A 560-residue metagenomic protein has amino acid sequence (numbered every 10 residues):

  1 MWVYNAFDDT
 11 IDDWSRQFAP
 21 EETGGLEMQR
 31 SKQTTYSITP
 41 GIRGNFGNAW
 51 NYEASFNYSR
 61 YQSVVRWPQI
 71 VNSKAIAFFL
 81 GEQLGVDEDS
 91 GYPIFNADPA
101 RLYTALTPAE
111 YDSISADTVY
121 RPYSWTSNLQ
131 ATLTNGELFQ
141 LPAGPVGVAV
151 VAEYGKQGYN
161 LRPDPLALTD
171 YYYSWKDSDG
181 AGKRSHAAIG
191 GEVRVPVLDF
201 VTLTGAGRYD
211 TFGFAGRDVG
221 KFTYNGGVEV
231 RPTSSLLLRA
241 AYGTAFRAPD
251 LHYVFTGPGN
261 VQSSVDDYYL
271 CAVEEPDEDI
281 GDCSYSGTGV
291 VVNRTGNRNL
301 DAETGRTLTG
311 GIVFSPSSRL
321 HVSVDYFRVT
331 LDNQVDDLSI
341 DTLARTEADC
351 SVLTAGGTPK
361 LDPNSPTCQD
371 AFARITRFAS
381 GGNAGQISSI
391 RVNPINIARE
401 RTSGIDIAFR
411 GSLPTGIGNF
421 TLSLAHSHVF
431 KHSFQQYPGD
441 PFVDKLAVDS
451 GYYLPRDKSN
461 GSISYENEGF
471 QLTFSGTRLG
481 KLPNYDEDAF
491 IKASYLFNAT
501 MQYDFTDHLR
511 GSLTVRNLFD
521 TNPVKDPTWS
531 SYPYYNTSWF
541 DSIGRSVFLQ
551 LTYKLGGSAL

Functional and structural regions predicted by a protein language model:
M1-R184, R247-N299, D325-T402, L446-S450: Surface-exposed, low-complexity loop segments enriched in small/polar and acidic residues
Y36-P40, S127-A131, A187-V193, G207 (+7 more regions): Hydrophobic, lipid-facing positions within transmembrane beta-strands of outer-membrane proteins
P40, G44-F46, N135-E137, G191-V195 (+8 more regions): Residue-level signature of outer-membrane beta-barrel architecture
N45-N51, L138-G147, V197-V201, S235 (+8 more regions): Short loop/turn motifs that connect adjacent beta-strands in outer-membrane beta-barrel proteins
Y52-A54, V146-A152, L203-G205, Y224 (+11 more regions): Transmembrane beta-strands of outer-membrane beta-barrel proteins
F56-V64, E137, Y154-N160, A187 (+12 more regions): Transmembrane beta-strands of outer-membrane beta-barrel pores
V261, I417-G418, L422-D504, F519 (+1 more regions): C-terminal beta-barrel architecture of Gram-negative outer-membrane proteins
H321, D332-N333, F430-S433, G476-P483 (+1 more regions): C-terminal beta-signal and adjacent terminal beta-strands/loops of Gram-negative outer-membrane beta-barrel proteins
